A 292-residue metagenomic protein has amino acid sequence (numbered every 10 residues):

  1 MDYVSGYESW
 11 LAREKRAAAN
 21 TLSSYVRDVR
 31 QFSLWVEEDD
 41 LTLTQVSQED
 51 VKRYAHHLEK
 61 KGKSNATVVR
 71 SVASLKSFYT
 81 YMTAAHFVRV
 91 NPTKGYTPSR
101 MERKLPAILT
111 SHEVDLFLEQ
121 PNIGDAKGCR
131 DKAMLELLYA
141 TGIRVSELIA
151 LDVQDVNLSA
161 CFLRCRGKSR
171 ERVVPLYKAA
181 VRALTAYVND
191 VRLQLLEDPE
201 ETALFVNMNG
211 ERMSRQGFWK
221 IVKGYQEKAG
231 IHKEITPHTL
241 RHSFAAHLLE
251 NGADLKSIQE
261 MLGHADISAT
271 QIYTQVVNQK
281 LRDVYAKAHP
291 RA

Functional and structural regions predicted by a protein language model:
M1-A292: Conserved catalytic core of the tyrosine transesterase superfamily
